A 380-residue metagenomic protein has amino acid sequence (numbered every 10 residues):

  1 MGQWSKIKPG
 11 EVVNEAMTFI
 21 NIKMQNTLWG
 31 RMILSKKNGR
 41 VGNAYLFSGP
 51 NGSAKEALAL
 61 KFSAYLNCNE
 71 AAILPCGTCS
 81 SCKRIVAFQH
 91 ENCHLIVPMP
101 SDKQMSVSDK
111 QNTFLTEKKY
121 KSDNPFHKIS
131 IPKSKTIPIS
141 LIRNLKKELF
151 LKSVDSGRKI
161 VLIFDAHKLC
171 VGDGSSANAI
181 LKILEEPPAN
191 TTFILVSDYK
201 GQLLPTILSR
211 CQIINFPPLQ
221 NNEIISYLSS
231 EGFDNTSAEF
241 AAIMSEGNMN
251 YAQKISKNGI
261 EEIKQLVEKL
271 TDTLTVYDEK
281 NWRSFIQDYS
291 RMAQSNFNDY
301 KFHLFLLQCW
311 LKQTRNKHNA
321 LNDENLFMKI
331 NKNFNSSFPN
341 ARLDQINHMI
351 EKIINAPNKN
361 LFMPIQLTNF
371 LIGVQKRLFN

Functional and structural regions predicted by a protein language model:
G2-S175: Clamp-loader machinery-focused feature within the broader ASCE/P-loop NTPase space
W4-Y65, I73, S80-R84, A189-T192 (+2 more regions): Charged, glycine-rich active-site and insertion segments that engage polyanionic ligands
S140, N144, S156, S175-A179 (+4 more regions): Residues forming well-ordered secondary-structure scaffolds
K147, K182, S209: Conserved adenine-binding aromatic site and its adjacent loop/helix in ATP-hydrolyzing domains
F150, N178-A189: Conserved catalytic/switch belt of AAA+ P-loop NTPases
I160-F164, I180-K182, T191-S197: Structural recognition of the conserved hydrophobic beta-strand(s) that form the central parallel beta-sheet of P-loop
L169-G172, P187, Q202-L203: Catalytic P-loop NTPase motifs of RecA-like helicase/translocase cores
